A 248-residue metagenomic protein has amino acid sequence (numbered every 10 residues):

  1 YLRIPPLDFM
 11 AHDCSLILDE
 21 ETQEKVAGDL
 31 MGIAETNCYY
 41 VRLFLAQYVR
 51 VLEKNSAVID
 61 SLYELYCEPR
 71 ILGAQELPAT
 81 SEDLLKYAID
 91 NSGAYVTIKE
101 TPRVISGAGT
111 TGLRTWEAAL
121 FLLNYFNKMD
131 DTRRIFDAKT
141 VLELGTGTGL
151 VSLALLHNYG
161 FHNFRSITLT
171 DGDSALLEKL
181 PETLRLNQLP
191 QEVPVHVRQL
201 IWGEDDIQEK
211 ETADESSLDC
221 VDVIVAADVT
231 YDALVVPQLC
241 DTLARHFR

Functional and structural regions predicted by a protein language model:
Y1-R248: S-adenosylmethionine-dependent methyltransferases
